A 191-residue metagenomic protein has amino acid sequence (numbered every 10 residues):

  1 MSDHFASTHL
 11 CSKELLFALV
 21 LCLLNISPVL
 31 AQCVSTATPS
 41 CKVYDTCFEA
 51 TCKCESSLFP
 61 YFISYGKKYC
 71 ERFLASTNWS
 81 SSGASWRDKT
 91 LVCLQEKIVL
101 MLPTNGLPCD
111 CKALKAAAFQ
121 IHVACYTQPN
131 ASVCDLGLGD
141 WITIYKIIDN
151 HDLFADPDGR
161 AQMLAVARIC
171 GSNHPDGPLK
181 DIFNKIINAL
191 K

Functional and structural regions predicted by a protein language model:
M1-C11: N-terminal secretory signal peptides that target proteins for export/translocation
D3, A189-K191: A positional/structural detector of protein chain ends, strongest at the extreme C-terminus and weakly at the extreme
H9-L10, N25-S27, H174, K191: Short, flexible coil/linker elements and helix-boundary hinge sites characteristic of intrinsically disordered
K13-P28: Cleavable N-terminal signal peptides of Sec/SRP-targeted secreted and luminal proteins
L30-I187: Mature extracellular/luminal domains of secreted and GPI-anchored eukaryotic proteins, especially small
